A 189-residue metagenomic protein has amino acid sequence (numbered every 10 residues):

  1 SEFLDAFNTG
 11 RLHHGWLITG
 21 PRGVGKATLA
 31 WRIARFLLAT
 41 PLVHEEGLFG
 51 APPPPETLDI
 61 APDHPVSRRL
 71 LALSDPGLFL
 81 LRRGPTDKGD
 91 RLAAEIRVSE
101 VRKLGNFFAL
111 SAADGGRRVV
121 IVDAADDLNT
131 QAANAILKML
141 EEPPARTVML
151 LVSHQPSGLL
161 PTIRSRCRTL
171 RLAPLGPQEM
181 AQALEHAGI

Functional and structural regions predicted by a protein language model:
S1-Q131: Clamp-loader machinery-focused feature within the broader ASCE/P-loop NTPase space
V24, P85-I189: Non-catalytic interfacial helical region
